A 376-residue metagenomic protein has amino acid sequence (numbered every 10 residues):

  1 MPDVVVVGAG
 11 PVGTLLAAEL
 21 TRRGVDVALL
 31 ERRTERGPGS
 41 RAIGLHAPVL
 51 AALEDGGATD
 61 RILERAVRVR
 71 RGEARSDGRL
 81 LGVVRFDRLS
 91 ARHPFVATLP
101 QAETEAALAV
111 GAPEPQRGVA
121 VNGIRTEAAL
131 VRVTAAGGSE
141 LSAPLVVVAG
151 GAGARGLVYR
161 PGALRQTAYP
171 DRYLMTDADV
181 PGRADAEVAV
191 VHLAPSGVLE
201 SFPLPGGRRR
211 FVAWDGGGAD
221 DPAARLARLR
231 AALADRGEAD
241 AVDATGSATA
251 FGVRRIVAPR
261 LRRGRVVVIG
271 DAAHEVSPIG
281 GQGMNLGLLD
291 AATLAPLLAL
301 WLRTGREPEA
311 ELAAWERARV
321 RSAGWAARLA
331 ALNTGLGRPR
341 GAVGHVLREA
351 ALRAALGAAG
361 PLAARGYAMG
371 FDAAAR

Functional and structural regions predicted by a protein language model:
M1-V12: Beta1/beta-strand and adjacent pyrophosphate-binding region of the FAD-binding site in flavoprotein oxidoreductases
P11-A18, R22, L108, F251-L332: Conserved mid-domain beta->alpha element of the FAD-binding
T21-R41: Glycine-rich FAD pyrophosphate-binding loop
R41-A109: Active-site-adjacent segment of FAD-dependent monooxygenases/related oxidoreductases
R117-L130: A conserved short coil-to-beta-strand element within the FAD-binding core of flavoproteins
A136-L145: Core beta-strand elements of the Rossmann-like FAD/NAD(P) dinucleotide-binding domain in flavoenzyme oxidoreductases
L145-T249, V253: Conserved FAD-binding catalytic core of PHBH/FMO-like flavoproteins
L297-R376: C-terminal helical "tail/cap" subdomain of flavin- and related membrane-associated enzymes
